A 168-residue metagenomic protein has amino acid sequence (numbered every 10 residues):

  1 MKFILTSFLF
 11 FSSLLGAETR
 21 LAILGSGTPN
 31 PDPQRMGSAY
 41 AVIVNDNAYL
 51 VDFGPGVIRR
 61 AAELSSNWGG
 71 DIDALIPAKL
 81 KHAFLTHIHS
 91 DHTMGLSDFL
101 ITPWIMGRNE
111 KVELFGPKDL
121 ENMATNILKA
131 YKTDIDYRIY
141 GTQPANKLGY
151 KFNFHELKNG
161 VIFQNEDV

Functional and structural regions predicted by a protein language model:
M1-I4: Positively charged n-region of N-terminal signal peptides that target proteins for export
T6-F8, N67: Serine/threonine-rich, low-complexity intrinsically disordered segments
F8-A17: Hydrophobic h-region of N-terminal signal peptides that target proteins for export in Gram-negative bacteria
G16-V168: Binuclear metal-dependent hydrolase catalytic cores
